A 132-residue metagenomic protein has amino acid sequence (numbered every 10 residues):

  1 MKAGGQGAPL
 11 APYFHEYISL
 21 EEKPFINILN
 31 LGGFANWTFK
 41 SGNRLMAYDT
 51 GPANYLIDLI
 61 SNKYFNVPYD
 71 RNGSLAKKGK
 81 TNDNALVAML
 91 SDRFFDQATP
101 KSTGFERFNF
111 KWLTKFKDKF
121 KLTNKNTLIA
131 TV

Functional and structural regions predicted by a protein language model:
M1-I57, N62-N66: Active-site histidine-anchored catalytic micro-motif
M46-V132: Conserved ATP-utilizing enzyme core subdomain
